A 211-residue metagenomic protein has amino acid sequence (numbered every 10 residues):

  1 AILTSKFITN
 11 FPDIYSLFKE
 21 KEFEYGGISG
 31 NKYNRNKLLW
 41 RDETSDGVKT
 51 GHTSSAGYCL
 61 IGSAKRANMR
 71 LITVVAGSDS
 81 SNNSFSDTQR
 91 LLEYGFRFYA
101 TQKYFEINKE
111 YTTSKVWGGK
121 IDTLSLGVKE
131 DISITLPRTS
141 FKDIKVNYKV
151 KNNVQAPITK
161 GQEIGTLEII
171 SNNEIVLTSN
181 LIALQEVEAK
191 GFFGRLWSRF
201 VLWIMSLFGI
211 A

Functional and structural regions predicted by a protein language model:
A1-A211: Domain-terminus/edge residues, biased toward the C-terminal soluble/receptor-binding domains of extracytoplasmic
